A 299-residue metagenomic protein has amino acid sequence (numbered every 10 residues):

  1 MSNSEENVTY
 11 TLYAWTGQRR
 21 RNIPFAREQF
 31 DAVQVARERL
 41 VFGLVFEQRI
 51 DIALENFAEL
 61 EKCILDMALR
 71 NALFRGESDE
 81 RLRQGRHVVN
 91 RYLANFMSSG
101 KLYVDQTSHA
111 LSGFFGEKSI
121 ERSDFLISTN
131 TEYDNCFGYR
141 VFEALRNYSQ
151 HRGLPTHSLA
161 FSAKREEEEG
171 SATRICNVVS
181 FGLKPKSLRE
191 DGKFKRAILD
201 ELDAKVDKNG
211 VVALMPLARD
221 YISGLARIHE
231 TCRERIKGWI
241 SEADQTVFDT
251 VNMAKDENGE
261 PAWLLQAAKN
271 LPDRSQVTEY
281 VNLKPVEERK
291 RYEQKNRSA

Functional and structural regions predicted by a protein language model:
M1-N90, R122-A299: Acidic, Ser/Thr/Gly/Pro-rich intrinsically disordered interaction regions
A94-M97, K101-C136: Short N-terminal edge-element motif at the start of the domain
